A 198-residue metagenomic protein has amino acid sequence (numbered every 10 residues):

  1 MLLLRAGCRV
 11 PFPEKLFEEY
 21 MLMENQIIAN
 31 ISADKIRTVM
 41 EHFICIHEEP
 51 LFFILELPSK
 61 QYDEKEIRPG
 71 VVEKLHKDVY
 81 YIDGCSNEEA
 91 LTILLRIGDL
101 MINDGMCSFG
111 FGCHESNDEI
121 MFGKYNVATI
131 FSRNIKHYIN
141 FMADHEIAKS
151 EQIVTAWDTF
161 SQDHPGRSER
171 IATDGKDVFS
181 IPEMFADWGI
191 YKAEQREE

Functional and structural regions predicted by a protein language model:
M1-V127, F131-E198: Structured alpha/beta or helical-core interaction and ligand-binding surfaces enriched in interleaved
